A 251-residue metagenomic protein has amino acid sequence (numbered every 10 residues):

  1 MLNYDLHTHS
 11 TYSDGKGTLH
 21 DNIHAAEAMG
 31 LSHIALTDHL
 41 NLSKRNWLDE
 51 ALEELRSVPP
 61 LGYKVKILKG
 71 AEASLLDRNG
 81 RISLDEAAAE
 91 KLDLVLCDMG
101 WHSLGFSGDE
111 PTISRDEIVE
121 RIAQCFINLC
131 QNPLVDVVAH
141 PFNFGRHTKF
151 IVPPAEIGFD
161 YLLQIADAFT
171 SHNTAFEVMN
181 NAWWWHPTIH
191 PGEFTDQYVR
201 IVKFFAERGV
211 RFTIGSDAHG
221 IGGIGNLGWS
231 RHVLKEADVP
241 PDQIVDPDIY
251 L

Functional and structural regions predicted by a protein language model:
M1-N79, S83, A87, H147-I165 (+7 more regions): An N-terminally biased module of ancient metal coordination in phosphate/nucleic-acid-related enzymes
A25-A28, N128, A168, F204 (+1 more regions): Alpha-helical scaffold elements within enzyme catalytic domains, especially in hydrolases
M29, N132-P133, R208, A237: Structural motif
S32, A175, R211, P240: Residue-level detector of anion-binding/catalytic polar loops
N46-V178, K235, Q243: Extended substrate/RNA-proximal surfaces in nucleic-acid metabolism proteins
A175-H190: His/Asp/Glu-enriched short active-site or ligand-binding loop at hydrolase and phosphoryl-transfer sites
W185-T188, I221-G225: Short active-site-adjacent structural elements
G225-L251: Mid-to-C-terminal alpha-helical segments outside catalytic/metal-binding sites
